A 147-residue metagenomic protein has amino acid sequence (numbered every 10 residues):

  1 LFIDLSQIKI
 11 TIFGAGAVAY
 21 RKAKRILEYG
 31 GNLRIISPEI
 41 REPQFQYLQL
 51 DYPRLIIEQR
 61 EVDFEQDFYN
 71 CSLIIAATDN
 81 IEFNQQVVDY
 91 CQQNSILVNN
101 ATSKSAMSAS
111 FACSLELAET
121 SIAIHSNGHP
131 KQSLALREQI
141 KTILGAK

Functional and structural regions predicted by a protein language model:
L1-K24: Glycine-rich adenosine-cofactor-binding loop
Q7, Y69-C71: Alpha-helix C-terminal capping/helix-to-coil transition sites in glycosyltransferase folds
R21, Y29-Q49: NAD(P)-binding Rossmann-fold cofactor-contacting core
L33, I57, S95-V98: Hydrophobic beta-strand scaffold residues
D51-Q66: Glycine-rich, highly charged phosphate/nucleotide-binding loops
L73-T78, N84-A109: ADP-ribose/adenylate-binding Rossmann-like module
S110-K147: Adenosine-phosphate binding glycine-rich loop
